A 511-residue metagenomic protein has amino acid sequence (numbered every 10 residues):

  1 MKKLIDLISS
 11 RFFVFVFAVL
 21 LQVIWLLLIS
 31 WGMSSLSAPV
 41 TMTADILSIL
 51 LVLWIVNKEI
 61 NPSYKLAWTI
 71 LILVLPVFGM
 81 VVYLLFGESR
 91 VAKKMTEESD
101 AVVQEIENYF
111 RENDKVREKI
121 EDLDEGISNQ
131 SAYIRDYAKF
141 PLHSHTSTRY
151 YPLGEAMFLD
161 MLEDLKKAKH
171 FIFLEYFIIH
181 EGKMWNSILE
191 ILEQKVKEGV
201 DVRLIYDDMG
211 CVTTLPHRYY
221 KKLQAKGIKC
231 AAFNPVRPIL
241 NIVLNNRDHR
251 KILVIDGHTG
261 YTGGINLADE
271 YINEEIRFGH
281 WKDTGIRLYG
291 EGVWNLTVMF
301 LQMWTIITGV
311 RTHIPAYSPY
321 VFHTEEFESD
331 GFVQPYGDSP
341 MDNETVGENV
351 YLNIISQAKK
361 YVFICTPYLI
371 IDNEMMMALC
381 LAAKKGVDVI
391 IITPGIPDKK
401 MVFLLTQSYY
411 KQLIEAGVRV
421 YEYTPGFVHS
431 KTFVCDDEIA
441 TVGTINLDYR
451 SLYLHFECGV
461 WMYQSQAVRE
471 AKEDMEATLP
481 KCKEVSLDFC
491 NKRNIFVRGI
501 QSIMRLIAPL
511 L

Functional and structural regions predicted by a protein language model:
M1-N349, N353, Q357, P397 (+5 more regions): N-terminal localization/anchoring segments of enzymes in phospholipid and broader phosphate metabolism
F177, P367-Y368, V402: Glycine- and other small-residue-rich loops at beta-strand/loop junctions that grip anionic moieties
D283, C365-T366: A short, conserved beta-strand element enriched in hydrophobic/aromatic residues
Y368-I390, P394, K399: Helical hairpin unit composed of two closely spaced alpha helices linked by a short loop
M377, F403-Q407: Short glycine/threonine-rich loop-to-helix capping motif typified by GTGT followed within a few residues by an Asp-Pro
V420-T424: Active-site donor-binding acidic/aromatic loop of nucleotide-activated sugar and phosphosugar transferases involved
K431: Catalytic-core elements of nucleic-acid end-processing and repair enzymes
